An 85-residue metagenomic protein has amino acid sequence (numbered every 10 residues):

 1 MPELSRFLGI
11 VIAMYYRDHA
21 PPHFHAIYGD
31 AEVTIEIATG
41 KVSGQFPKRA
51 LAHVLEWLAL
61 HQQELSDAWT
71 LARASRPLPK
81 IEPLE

Functional and structural regions predicted by a protein language model:
M1-E85: Basic nucleic-acid-binding interfaces
